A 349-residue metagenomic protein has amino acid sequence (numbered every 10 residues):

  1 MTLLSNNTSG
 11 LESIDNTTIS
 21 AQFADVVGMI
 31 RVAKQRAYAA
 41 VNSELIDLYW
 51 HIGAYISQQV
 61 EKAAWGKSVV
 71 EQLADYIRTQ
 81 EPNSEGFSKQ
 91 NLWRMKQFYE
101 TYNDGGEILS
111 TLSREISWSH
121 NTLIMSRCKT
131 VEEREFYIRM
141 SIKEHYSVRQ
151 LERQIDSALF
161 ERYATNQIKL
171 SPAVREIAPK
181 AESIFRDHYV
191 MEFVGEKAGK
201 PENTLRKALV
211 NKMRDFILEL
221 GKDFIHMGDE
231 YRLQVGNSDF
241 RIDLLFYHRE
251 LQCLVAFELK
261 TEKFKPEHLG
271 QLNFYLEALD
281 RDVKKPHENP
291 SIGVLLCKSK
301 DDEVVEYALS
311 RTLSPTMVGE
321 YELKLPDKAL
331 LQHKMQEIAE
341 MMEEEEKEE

Functional and structural regions predicted by a protein language model:
M1-E349: Basic, low-complexity intrinsically disordered segments
